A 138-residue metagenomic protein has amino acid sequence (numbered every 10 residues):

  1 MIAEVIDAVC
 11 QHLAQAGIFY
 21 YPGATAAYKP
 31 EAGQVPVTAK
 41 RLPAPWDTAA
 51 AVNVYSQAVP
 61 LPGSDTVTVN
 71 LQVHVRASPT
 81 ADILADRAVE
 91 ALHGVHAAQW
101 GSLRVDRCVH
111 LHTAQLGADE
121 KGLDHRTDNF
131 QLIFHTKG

Functional and structural regions predicted by a protein language model:
M1-P60: Small/polar-rich, solvent-exposed N-terminal microdomains that initiate assembly or binding
R41-T66, D106-A118, G122-D124: Short, charged, surface-exposed interaction patches
G63-A81, D124-H135: Oligomerization/assembly interface segments of phage tail-like spikes and tubes
A85-A91: Short amphipathic alpha-helices in soluble, non-transmembrane regions that often serve as interface/regulatory elements
L92-G138: Acidic-leaning, charged glycine-interspersed low-complexity segments
